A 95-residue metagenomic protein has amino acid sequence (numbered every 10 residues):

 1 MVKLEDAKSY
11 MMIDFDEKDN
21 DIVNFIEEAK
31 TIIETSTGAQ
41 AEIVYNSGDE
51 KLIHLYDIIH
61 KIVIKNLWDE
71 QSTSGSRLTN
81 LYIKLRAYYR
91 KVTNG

Functional and structural regions predicted by a protein language model:
M1-G95: Divalent metal-cofactor coordination and adjacent catalytic microenvironments
